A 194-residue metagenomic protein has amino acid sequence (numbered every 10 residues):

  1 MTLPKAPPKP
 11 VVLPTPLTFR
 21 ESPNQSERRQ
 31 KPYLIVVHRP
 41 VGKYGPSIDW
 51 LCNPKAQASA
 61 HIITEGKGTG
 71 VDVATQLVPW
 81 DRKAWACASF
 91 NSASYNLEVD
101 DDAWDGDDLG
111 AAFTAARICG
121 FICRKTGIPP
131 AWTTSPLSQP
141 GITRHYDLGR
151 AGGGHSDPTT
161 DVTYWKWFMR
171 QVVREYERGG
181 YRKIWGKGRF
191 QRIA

Functional and structural regions predicted by a protein language model:
M1-L17, P23-R29, A103-A194: Basic/polar, cationic surfaces and motifs that engage anionic cell-wall and phosphate/carboxylate ligands
M1-N91, G152-D161, R189-I193: N-terminal catalytic cores of peptidoglycan-degrading enzymes
V37, Y95-L97, I142-R144: Hydrophobic faces of well-ordered beta-strands that scaffold small-molecule active sites in alpha/beta enzyme cores
H61, Q76, N96, T114-I118: Generic beta-strand or strand-like secondary-structure segments
N91-D101: Glycine-rich, often proline-containing surface loops adjacent to acidic residues and nearby aromatics that form
